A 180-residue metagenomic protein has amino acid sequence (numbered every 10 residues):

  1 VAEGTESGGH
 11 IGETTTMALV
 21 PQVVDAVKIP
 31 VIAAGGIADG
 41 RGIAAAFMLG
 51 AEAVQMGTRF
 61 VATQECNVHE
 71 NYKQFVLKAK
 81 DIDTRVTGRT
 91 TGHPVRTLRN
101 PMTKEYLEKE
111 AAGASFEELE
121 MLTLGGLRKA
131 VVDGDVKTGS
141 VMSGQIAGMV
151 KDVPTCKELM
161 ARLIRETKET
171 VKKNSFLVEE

Functional and structural regions predicted by a protein language model:
V1-A2, M56: Conserved beta-strand positions
A2-H10, V61: Glycine-rich, proline-tolerant flexible connector loops at the mouths of alpha/beta enzymes
T14-I32, A38-E180: Conserved active-site-proximal phosphate/metal-binding subdomains
